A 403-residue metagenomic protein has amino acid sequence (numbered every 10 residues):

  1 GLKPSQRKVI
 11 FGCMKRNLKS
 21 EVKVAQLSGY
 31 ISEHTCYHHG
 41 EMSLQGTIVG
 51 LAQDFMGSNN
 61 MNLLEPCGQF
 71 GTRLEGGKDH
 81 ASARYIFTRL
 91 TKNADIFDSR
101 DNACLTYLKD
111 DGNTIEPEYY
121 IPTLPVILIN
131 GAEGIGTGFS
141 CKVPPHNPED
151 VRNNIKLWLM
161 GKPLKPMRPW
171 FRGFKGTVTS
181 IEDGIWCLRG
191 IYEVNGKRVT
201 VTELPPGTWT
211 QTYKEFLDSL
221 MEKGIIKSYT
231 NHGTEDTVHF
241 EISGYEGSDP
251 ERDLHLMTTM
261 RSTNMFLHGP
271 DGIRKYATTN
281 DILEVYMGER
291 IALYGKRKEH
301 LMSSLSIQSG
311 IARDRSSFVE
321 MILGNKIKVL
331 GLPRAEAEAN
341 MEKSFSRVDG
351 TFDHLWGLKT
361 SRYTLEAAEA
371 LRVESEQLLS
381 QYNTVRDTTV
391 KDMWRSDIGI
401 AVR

Functional and structural regions predicted by a protein language model:
G1-D183, F240-I242: Catalytic phosphate-handling regions of large nucleic-acid enzymes and associated NTPases
G161-R403: Charged, surface-exposed alpha-helical interface/stalk elements
